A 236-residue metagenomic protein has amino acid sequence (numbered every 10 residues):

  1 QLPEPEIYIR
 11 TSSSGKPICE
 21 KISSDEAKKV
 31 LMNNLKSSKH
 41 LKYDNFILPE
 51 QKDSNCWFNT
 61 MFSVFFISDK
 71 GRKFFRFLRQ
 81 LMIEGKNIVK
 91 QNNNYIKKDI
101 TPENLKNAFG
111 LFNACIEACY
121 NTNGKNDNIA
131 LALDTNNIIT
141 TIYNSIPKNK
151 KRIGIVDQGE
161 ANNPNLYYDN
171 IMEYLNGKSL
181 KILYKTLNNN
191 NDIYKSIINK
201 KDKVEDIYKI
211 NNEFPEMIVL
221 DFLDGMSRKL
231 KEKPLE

Functional and structural regions predicted by a protein language model:
Q1-P49: Non-catalytic, low-structured ubiquitin/UBL-interacting segments
E26, V30-S38, N55-F62, F66-R228 (+1 more regions): Papain-like cysteine protease catalytic cores
E236: Catalytic phosphate/metal-binding cores of nucleic-acid and nucleotide-processing enzymes, i.e., regions that mediate
